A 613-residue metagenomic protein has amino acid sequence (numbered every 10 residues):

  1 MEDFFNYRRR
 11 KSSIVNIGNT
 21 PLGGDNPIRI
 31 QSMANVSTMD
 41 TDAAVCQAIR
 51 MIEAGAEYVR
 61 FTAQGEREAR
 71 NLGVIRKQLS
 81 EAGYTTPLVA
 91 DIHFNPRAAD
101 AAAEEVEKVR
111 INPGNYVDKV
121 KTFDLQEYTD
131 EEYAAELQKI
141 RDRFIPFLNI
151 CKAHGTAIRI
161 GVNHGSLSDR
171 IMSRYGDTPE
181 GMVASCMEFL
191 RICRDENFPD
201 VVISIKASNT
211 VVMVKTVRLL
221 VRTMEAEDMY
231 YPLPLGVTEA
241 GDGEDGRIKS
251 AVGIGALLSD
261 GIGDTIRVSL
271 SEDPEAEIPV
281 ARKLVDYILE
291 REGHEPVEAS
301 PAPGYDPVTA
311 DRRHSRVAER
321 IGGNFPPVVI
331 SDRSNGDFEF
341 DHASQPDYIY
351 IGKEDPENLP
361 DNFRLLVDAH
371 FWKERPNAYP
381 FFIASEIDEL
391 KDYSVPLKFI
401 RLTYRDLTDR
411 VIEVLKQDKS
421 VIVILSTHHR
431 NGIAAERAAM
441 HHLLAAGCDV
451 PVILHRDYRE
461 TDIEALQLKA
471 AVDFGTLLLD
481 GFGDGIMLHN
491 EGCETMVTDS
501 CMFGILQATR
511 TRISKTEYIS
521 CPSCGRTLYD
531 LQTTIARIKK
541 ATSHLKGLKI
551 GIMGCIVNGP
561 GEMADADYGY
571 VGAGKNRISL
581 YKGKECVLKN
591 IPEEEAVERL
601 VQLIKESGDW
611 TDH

Functional and structural regions predicted by a protein language model:
M1-S32, L148, K152-H154, E290-G336 (+1 more regions): N-terminal amphipathic alpha-helix/helix-capping segment at the start of soluble metabolic enzymes
D3, A56-E188, E319, I330-A434: Active-site beta->alpha loop and helix N-cap motifs at the rims of alpha/beta catalytic domains
D25-A43, P87-N95, I171-V183, T238-I248 (+3 more regions): Active-site mouth loops of central-metabolism enzymes
I30, D91, I160, I203 (+5 more regions): Conserved, mostly hydrophobic/aromatic
M39-R50, F94-A99, S250-I254, G336-H342 (+1 more regions): Short, acidic/polar
E57-R60, V106-T122, S259-E275, V423 (+2 more regions): Glycine-rich phosphate-binding active-site loops on the catalytic face of alpha/beta enzymes
E127-F144, N149, I171-I321, S394-L397 (+2 more regions): Catalytic alpha/beta core domains of metabolic enzymes, predominantly
K575-I578, C586-D609: Beta-strand/loop-dominated core regions that host nucleotide or nucleotide-derived cofactor-binding catalytic loops
